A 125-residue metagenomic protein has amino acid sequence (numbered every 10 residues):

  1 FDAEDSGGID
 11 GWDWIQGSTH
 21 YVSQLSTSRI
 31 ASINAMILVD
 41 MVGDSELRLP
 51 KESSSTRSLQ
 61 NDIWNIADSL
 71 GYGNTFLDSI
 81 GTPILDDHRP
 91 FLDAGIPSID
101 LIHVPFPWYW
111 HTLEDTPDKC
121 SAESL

Functional and structural regions predicted by a protein language model:
F1-S58: Acidic/histidine-rich catalytic neighborhood of metal-dependent amide-processing enzymes
A35, D44-L125: Active-site-adjacent substrate-binding region of metalloamidase/peptidase-like peptide-processing proteins
